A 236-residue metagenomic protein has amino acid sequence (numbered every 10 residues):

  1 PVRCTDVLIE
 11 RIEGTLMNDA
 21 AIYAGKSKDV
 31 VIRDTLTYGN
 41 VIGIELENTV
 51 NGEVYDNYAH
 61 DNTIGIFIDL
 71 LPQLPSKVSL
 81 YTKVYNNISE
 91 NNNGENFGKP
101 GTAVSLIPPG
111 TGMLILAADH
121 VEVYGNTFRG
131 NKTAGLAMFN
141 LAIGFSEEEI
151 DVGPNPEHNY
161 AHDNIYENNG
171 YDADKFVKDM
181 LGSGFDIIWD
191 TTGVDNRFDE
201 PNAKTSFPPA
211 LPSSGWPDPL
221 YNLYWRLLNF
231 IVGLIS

Functional and structural regions predicted by a protein language model:
P1-S236: Extracellular parallel beta-helix/beta-solenoid repeat domains
